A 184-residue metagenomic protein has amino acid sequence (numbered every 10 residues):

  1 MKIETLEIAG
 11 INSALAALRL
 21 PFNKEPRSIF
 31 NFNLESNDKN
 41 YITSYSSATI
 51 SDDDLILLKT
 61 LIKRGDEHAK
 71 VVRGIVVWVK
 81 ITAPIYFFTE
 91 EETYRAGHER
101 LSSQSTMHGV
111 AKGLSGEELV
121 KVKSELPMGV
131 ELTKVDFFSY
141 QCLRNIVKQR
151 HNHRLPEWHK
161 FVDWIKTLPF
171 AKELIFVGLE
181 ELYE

Functional and structural regions predicted by a protein language model:
M1-E184: Family-specific signature for flavin-dependent thymidylate synthase
